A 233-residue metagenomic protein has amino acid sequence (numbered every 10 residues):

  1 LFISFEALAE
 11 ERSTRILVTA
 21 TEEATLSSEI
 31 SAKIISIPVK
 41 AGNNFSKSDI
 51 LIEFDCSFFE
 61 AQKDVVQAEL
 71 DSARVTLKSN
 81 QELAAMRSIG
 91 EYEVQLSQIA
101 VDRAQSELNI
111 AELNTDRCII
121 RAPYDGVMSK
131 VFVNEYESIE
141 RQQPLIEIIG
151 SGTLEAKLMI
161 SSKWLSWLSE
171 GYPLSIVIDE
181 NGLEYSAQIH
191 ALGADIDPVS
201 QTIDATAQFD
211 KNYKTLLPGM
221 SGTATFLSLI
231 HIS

Functional and structural regions predicted by a protein language model:
F2-S31, H190-A191, M220: N-terminal beta-strand block that forms a small beta-sandwich/beta-barrel module immediately after a flexible targeting
E10-S13, R121-A122, I178-S186: Short coil-to-beta-strand transition motifs
L17, S31, I35-P38, N44-I50 (+4 more regions): Surface-exposed patches in structured soluble domains
D55-D64, G152, K157, L183-A187: Short, Lys/Arg- and Gly-enriched loop/turn segments at beta-strand edges
F58-L113, V131, A156, S200 (+1 more regions): Alpha-helical coiled-coil segments
T115-C118: A conserved signal-transducing helical linker
S129-K130, E184-I230: Structural microfeature recognizing short secondary-structure transition sites
S151, E170-S186, K214: Low-complexity, intrinsically disordered, polar/proline/glycine/glutamine-rich protein-protein interaction regions
